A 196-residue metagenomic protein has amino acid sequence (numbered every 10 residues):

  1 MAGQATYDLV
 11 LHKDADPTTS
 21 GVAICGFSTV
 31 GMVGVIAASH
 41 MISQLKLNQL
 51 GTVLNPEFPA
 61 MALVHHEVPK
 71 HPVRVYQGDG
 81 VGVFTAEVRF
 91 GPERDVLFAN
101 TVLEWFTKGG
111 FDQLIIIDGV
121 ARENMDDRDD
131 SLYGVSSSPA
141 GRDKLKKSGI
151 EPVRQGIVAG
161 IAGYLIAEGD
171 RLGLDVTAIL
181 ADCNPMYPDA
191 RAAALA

Functional and structural regions predicted by a protein language model:
A2-E87: N-terminal short beta-loop-beta anion/metal-coordinating cradle
C25-G26, F84-T85, I116-D118, L180-D182: Short beta-strand segments
S28-V33, F90-E93, G119-N124, P185-Y187: Gly/Ser/Thr-rich loops at beta-strand to alpha-helix junctions that form or flank small-molecule/cofactor-binding
S39-Q44, A99-V102, A194-A196: Short, solvent-exposed amphipathic alpha-helical segments in soluble enzyme and RNA/protein-processing domains
N48-Q49, I117, D175-L180: Glycine-rich phosphate/pyrophosphate-binding loops and their adjacent beta-strand/loop elements at enzyme active sites
V53-P56, G119-V120, D182-N184: Short, ordered loop/turn segments at secondary-structure junctions
P92-R142: Internal, conserved structured core segments that host functional sites
E123-A196: Catalytic cores of processing enzymes, dominated by hydrolases/peptidases, characterized by acidic/His-rich
